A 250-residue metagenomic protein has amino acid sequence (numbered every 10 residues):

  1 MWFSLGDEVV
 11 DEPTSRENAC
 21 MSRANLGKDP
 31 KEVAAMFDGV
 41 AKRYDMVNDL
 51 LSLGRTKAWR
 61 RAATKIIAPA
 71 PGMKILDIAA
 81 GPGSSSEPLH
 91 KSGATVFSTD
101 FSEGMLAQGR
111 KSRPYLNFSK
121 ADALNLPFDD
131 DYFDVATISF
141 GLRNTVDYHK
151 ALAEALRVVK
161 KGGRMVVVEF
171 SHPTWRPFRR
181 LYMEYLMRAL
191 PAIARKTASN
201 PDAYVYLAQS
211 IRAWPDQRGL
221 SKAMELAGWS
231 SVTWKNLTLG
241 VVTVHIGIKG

Functional and structural regions predicted by a protein language model:
T14-R43, L186, T197: N-terminal, positively charged/glycine-rich alpha-helical extensions of SAM-dependent methyltransferases
K31, S171-A223, A227, T233: C-terminal alpha-helical "lid/dimerization" subdomain adjacent to the S-adenosyl-L-methionine
Y44, A136-T137: Hydrophobic beta-strand segment of the Class I
S52-M73: Conserved alpha-helix/loop element of class I SAM-dependent methyltransferases that forms part of the SAM/SAH-binding
K74-N125: Class I SAM-dependent methyltransferase SAM/SAH-binding core
L124-V135: A short acidic, Gly/Pro-enriched loop at the edge of an enzyme's catalytic core that lines a small-molecule cofactor
H149-R164: A short glycine-rich, Lys/Arg-flanked "PGG" loop and its adjoining helix->strand segment in the class I
S230-G250: Core SAM-dependent methyltransferase catalytic element
